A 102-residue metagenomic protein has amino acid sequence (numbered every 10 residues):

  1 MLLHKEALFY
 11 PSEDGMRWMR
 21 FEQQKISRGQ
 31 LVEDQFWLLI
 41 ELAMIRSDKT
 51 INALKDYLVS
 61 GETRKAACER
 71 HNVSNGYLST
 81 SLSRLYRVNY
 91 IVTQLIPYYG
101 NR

Functional and structural regions predicted by a protein language model:
M1-I26: General nucleic-acid-binding
I26-K49: Short, Lys/Arg-enriched anionic-surface-contact patches
S47-E62: Short, amphipathic alpha-helical "recognition" segments used to contact nucleic acids or chromatin
A66-S74: Short alpha-helical "recognition helix" segments of helix-turn-helix
S81: Residues in the recognition helix of alpha-helical DNA-binding motifs
R84: Alpha-helical DNA-recognition elements
V88-R102: Short Lys/Arg-enriched helix C-cap and helix-to-coil transition segments that create basic nucleic-acid-contact patches
